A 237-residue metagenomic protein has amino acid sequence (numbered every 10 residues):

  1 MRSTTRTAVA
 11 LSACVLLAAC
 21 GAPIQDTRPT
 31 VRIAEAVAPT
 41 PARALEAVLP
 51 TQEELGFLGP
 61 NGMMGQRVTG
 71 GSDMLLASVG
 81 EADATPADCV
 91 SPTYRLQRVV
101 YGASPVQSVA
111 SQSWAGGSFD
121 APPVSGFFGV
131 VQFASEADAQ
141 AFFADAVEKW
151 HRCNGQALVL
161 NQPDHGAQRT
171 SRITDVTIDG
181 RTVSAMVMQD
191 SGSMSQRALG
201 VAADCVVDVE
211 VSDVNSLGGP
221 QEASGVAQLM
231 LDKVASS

Functional and structural regions predicted by a protein language model:
M1-A10: Bacterial N-terminal signal peptides that target proteins for export
L16-A19: C-terminal motif of bacterial Sec signal peptides marking the signal peptidase cleavage site
G21-A115: N-terminal "mature-domain start" segment
S111, A115-S118, M194-A202: Short, surface-exposed beta-strand/loop micro-motifs that present aromatic residues
S111-A141: A short acidic-to-branched-hydrophobic micro-motif
G126-G129, G200, D204-D213: Short, well-ordered beta-strand elements
W150-M194: Short Gly/Thr-rich strand-loop-strand
E210-S237: Surface-exposed amphipathic alpha-helical segments
